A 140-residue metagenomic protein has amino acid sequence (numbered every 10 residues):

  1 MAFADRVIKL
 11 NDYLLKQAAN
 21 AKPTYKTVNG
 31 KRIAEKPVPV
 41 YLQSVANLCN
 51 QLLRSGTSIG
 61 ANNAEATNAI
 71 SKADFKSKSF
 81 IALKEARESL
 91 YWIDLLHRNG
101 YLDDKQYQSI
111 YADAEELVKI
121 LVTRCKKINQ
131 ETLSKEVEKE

Functional and structural regions predicted by a protein language model:
M1-E65, A69-E140: Short, C-terminally biased terminal segments at protein or domain edges
